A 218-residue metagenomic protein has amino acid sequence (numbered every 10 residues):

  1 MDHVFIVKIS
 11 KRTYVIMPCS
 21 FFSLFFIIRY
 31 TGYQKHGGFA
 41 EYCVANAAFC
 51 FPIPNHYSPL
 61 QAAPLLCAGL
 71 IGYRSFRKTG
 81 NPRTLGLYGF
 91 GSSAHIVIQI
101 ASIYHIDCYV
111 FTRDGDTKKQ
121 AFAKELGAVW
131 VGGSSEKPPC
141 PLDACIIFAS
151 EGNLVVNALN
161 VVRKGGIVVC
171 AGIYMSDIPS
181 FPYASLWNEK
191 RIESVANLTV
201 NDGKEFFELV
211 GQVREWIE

Functional and structural regions predicted by a protein language model:
M1-C50: Glycine-rich phosphate/adenylate-binding loop and adjacent beta-alpha elements of nucleotide- or dinucleotide-binding
A48, N55-E136: Mid-domain Rossmann-like dinucleotide-binding core that forms the NAD(H)/NADP(H) cofactor-binding site
F111-D116, F148, G172, A196: N-terminal Rossmann-fold cofactor-binding loop
E136-C145: A short acidic, Gly/Pro-enriched loop at the edge of an enzyme's catalytic core that lines a small-molecule cofactor
C145-I146, V169: N-terminal Rossmann-like NAD(P) cofactor-binding module of classical short-chain dehydrogenase/reductase
V162-R163: Helix-to-beta-strand junctions that scaffold the AdoMet/dcAdoMet cofactor pocket in Class I SAM-dependent enzymes
G166-I167, K190: Glycine-centered, small-residue-biased loops immediately flanking beta-strands in adenine/cofactor-binding cores
Y174-E218: C-terminal substrate-binding/catalytic core of Rossmann-like NAD(P)-dependent dehydrogenases/reductases
